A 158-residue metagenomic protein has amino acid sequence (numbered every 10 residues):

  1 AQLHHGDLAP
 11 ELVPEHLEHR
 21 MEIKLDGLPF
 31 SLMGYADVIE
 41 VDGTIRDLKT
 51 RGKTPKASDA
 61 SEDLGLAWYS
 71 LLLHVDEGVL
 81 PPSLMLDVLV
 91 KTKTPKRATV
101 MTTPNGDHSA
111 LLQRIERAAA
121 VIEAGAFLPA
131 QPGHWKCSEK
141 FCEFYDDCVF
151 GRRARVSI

Functional and structural regions predicted by a protein language model:
A1-I158: RecB-family 4Fe-4S metal-dependent nuclease core
